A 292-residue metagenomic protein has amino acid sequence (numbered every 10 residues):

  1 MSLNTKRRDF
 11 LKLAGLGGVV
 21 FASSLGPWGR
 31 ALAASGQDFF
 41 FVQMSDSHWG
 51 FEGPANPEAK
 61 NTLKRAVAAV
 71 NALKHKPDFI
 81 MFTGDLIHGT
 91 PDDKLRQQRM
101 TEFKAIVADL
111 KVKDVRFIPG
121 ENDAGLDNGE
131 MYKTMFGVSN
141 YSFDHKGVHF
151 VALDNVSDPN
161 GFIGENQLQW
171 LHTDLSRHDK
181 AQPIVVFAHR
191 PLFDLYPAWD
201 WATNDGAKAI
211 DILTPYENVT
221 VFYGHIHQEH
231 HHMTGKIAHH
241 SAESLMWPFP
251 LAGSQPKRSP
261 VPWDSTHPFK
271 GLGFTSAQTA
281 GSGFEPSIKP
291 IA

Functional and structural regions predicted by a protein language model:
M1-N4, D9-R30: N-terminal export signals
L13, W28-Q97, T173, K180 (+1 more regions): N-terminal active-site segment of His-dependent metallophosphoesterases
L25-R30, N61-K64, D200-Y216: Short, motif-level signal for alpha-helix interfacial/capping segments enriched in acidic residues and aromatics/proline
M44-S45, I80-G84, V115-E121, F187-A188 (+2 more regions): Active-site neighborhood of phospho(di)ester-bond hydrolases with catalytic His/Asp-centered motifs
S47-G50, L86-G89, E121-G125, V156-P159 (+3 more regions): Solvent-exposed loop/turn segments at secondary-structure junctions within structured extracellular/periplasmic domains
D92-P183, T203-T220, H232-S287: Extended active-site neighborhood of metal-dependent phosphoesterases/phosphodiesterases
D179-L195: Short acidic, glycine-rich surface-loop motifs adjacent to enzyme active sites
I288-A292: Short, solvent-exposed aromatic-acidic interface loops
